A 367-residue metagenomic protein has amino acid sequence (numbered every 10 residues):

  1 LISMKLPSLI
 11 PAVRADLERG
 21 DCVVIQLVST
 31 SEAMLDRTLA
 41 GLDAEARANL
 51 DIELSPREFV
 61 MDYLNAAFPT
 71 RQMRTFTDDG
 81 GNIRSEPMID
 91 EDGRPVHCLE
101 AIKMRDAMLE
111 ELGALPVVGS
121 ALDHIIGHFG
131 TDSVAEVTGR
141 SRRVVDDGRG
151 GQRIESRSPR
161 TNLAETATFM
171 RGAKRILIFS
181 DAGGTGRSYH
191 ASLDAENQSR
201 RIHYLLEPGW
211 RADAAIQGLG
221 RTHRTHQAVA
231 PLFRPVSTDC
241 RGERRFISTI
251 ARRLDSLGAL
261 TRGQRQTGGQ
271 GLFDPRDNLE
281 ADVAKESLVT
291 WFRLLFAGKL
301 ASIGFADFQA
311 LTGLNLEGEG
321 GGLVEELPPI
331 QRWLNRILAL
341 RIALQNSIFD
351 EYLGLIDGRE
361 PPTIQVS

Functional and structural regions predicted by a protein language model:
L1-S367: Helicase-associated low-complexity regulatory tails and linkers flanking the ATPase motor
